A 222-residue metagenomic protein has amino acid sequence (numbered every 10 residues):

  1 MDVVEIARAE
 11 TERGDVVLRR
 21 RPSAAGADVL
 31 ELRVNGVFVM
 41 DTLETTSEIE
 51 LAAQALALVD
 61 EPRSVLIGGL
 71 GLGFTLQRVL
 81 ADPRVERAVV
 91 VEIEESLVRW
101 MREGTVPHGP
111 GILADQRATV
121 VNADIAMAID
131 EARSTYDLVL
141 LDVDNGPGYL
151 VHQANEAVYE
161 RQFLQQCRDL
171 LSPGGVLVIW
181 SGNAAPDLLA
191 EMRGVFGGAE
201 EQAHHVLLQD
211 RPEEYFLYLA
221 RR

Functional and structural regions predicted by a protein language model:
M1-I6, V34-V37, A126-A128, D142: N-terminal-biased segments
M1-L30: N-terminal auxiliary segments of SAM/dcSAM-dependent transferases
E10, D15, L32-P62: Class I SAM-dependent methyltransferase Rossmann-like catalytic core, especially the SAM/SAH-binding loop
E12, G26, E92, P212-E214: A short, structural micro-pattern
G26-N35, D142-G146: Short, basic/glycine-rich phosphate-binding loops at helix/coil junctions that contact nucleotide phosphates
T45-P173, I179-W180, H204-R211: The AdoMet/dcAdoMet-binding core of the Class I SAM-like
G182-R222: Class I S-adenosyl-L-methionine
